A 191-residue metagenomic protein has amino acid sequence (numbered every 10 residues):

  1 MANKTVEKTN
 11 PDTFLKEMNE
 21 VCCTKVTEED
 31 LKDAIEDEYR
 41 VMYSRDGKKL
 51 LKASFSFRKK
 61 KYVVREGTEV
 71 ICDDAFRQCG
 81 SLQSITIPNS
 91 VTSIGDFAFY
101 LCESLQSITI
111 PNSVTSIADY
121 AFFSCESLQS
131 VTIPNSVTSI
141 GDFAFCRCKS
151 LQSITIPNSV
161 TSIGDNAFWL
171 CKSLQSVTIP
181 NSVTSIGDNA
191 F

Functional and structural regions predicted by a protein language model:
M1-K48, S54-V70, G80-S93, E103-S116 (+3 more regions): Structural signature of tandem-repeat unit edges
R40, K52-S54, R58, A98 (+2 more regions): Homeobox/homeodomain signature
C72-A75, G95-A98, A118-F123, G141-C146 (+2 more regions): Consensus positions within tandem repeat domains that build extended binding/scaffold surfaces
